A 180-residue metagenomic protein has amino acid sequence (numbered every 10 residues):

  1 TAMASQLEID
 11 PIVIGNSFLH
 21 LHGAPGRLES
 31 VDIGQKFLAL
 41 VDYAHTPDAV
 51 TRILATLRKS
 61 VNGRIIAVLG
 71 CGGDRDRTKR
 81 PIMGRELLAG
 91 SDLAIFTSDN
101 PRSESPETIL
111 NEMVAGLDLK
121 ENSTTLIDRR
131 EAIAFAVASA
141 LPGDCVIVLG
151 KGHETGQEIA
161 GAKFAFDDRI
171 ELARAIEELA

Functional and structural regions predicted by a protein language model:
A2-A180: ATP-dependent carboxylate-amine ligase
